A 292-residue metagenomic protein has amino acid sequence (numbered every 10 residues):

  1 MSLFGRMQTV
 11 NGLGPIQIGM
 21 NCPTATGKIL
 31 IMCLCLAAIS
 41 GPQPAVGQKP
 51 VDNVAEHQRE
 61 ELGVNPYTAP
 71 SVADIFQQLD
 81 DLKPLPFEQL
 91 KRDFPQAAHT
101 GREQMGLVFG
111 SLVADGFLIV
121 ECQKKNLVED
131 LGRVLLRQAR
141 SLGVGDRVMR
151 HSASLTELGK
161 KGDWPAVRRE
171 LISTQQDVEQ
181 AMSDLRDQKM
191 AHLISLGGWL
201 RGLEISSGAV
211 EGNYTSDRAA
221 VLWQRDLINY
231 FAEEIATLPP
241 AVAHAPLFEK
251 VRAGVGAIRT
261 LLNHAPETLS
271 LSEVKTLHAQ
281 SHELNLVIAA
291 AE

Functional and structural regions predicted by a protein language model:
M7-V10, G14-I31: Bacterial N-terminal signal peptides that target proteins for export
K28-S40: Bacterial N-terminal signal peptides
A45-G47: Boundary at the C-terminal end of the N-terminal hydrophobic targeting segment
K49-L155: N-terminal Sec/ER secretory leader and immediately downstream segment of secreted/extracellular precursors
D81-L90, A98-R102, V108, L112 (+3 more regions): Alpha-helical segments in soluble extracytoplasmic regions
G116-Q123, L142, D146, A181-L185 (+4 more regions): Secondary-structure edge/capping motif, primarily at the C-terminal ends of alpha-helices and the immediately following
L158-A241: Extended amphipathic alpha-helical interaction segments
P240-E292: A cross-kingdom marker for long, charged
